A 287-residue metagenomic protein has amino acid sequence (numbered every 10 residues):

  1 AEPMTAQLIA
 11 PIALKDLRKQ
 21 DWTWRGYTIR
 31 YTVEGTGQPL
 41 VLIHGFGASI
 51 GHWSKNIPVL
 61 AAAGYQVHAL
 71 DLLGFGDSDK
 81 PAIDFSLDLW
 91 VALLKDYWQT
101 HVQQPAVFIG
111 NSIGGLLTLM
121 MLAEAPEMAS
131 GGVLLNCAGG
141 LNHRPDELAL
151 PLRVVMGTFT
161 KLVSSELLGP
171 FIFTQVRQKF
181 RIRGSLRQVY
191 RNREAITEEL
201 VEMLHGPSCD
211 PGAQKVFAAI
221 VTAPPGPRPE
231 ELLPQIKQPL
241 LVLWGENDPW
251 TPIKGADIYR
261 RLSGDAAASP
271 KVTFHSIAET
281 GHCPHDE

Functional and structural regions predicted by a protein language model:
I12-G26, T32-E34, A62, Q66-I113 (+2 more regions): Active-site loop/oxyanion-hole signature of alpha/beta-hydrolase fold enzymes
I29, G169-Q235: Conserved alpha/beta-hydrolase catalytic His-Asp/Glu region
G37, G45-A48, S112-I113, A138: Active-site glycine-rich loops that stabilize anionic/oxyanionic intermediates across multiple enzyme folds
I43-G45, W244: The conserved beta1-alpha1 loop
G45-K55, V67: Serine-hydrolase catalytic-loop signature spanning alpha/beta hydrolases and amidase-signature enzymes
L60, Q235-T280: Conserved loop-alpha-helix segment in the C-terminal half of the alpha/beta-hydrolase fold that carries the catalytic
G114, T118-L122: Short helix immediately C-terminal to the catalytic nucleophile in hydrolase catalytic domains
A123, A129-P170: Flexible "cap/lid" loop of the alpha/beta hydrolase fold
